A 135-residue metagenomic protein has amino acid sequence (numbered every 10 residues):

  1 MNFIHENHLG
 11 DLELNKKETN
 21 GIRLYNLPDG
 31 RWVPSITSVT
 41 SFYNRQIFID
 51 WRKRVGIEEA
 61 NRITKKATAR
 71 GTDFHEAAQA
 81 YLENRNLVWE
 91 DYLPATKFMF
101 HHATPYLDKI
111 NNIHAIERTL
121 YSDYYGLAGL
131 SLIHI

Functional and structural regions predicted by a protein language model:
M1-A128: Metal-dependent nuclease catalytic cores that hydrolyze phosphodiester bonds in DNA/RNA, characterized by
H134-I135: Conserved small/polar residues in nucleotide/adenosyl-binding loops
